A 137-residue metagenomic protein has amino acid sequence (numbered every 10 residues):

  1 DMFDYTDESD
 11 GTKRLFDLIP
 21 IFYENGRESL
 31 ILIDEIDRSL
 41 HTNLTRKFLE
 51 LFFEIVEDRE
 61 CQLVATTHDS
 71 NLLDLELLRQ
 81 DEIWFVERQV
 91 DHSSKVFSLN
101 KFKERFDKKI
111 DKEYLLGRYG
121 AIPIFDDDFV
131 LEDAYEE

Functional and structural regions predicted by a protein language model:
D1-Y23, L30, I36-L40: Conserved ABC ATPase signature
E24-N25, I55: Histidine kinase transmitter module recognition
E28-L30, Q62: Residue-level preference for the first positions of well-ordered beta-strands
I33-D34, T67: Active-site flanking residues adjacent to catalytic metal/cofactor-binding acidic residues
S39-H41, L72-L73: Catalytic P-loop NTPase motifs of RecA-like helicase/translocase cores
N43-E50: Conserved D-loop/post-Walker B switch-helix segment of ABC ATPase nucleotide-binding domains
E50-E137: C-terminal lobe/lid and adjacent interdomain/linker elements of RecA-like ASCE P-loop ATPase modules
